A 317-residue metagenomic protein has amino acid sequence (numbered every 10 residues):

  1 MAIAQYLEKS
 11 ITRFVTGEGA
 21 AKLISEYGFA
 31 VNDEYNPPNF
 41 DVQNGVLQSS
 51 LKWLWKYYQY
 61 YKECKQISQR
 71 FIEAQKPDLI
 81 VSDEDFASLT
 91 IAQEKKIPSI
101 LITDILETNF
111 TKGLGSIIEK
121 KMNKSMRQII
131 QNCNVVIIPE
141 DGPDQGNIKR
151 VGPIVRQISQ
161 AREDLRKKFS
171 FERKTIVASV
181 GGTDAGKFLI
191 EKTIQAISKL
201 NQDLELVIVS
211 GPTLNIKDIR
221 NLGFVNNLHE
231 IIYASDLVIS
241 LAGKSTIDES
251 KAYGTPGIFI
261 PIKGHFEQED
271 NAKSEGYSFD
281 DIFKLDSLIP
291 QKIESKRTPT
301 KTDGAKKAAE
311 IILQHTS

Functional and structural regions predicted by a protein language model:
Y6-Q59: Conserved nucleotide-sugar phosphate-binding/catalytic loop shared by glycosyltransferases and other
L47-L79, F86-A87: Conserved nucleotide-sugar donor-binding subdomain of glycosyltransferases
L79-D83, L101, V225-D270: A donor-sugar binding/catalytic signature common to diverse glycosyltransferases and related nucleotide-sugar
Q93-F110: Active-site proximal beta-strand in glycosyltransferases
S116-D184: A nucleotide-sugar donor-handling region in carbohydrate enzymes
I117, R220, A252-K292: Nucleotide-sugar donor-binding patch of glycosyltransferase catalytic domains
R162-L237: Donor-nucleotide binding loops and adjacent catalytic segments primarily of GT-B fold Leloir glycosyltransferases
S287-P290, T300-S317: C-terminal alpha-helical cap of glycosyltransferases
